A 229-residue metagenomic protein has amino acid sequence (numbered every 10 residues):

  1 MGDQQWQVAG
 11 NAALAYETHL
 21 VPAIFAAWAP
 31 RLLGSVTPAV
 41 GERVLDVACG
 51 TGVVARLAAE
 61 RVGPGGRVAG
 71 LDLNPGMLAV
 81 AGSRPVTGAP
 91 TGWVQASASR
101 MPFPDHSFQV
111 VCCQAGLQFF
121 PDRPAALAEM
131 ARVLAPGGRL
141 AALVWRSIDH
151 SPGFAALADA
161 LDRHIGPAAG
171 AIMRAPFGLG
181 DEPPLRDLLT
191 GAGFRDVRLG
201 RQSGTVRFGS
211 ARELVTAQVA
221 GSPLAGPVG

Functional and structural regions predicted by a protein language model:
M1-E42, V53-L57, R61, G76-R84 (+3 more regions): Conserved class I S-adenosyl-L-methionine
G2-Q5, G10-A15, H19, F25 (+1 more regions): C-terminal helical/coil "lid" or tail adjacent to the Rossmann-like core of SAM-dependent
A13, E17, A29, T51 (+8 more regions): A general structural signal for well-ordered alpha-helical segments in protein cores
R43-M101, V110, A125: Class I SAM-dependent methyltransferase SAM/SAH-binding core
Q109-R123, R146: A short SAM/SAH-binding and catalytic strip from SAM-dependent methyltransferases
P124-A125, A131, A135-G209, L224-A225: Conserved catalytic/acceptor-binding region of the Class I
